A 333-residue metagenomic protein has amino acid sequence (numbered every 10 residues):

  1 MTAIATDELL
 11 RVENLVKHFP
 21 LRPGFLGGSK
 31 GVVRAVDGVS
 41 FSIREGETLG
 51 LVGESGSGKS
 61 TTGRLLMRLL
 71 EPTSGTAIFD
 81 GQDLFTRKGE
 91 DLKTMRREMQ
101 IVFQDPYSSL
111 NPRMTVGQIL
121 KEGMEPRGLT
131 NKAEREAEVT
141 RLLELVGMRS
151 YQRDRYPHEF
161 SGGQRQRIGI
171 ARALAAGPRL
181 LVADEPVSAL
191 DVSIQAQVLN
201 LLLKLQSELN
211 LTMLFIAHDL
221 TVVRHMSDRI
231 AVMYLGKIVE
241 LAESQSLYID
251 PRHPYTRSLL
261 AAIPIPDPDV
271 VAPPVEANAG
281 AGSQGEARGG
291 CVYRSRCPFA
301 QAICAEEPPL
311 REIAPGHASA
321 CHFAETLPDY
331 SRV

Functional and structural regions predicted by a protein language model:
A3-E8, R22-G27, E243-V333: Charged, flexible cofactor/metal-binding loops and thiol motifs
F25-K30, L84-Q100, P126, A133 (+2 more regions): ABC ATPase NBD coupling module
G75-D83: Conserved ABC transporter NBD signature motif
Q82-D83, A133-Y151, L260-A261: Conserved ABC ATPase "signature" region
R97, H158, A176, A183 (+1 more regions): Conserved signature/switch motifs of ABC ATPase nucleotide-binding domains
Y156-F160, Q164: Conserved ABC ATPase signature
R179-V182, P186-L190, I194-V271: P-loop NTP-binding/switch modules centered on Walker-like glycine-rich loops
